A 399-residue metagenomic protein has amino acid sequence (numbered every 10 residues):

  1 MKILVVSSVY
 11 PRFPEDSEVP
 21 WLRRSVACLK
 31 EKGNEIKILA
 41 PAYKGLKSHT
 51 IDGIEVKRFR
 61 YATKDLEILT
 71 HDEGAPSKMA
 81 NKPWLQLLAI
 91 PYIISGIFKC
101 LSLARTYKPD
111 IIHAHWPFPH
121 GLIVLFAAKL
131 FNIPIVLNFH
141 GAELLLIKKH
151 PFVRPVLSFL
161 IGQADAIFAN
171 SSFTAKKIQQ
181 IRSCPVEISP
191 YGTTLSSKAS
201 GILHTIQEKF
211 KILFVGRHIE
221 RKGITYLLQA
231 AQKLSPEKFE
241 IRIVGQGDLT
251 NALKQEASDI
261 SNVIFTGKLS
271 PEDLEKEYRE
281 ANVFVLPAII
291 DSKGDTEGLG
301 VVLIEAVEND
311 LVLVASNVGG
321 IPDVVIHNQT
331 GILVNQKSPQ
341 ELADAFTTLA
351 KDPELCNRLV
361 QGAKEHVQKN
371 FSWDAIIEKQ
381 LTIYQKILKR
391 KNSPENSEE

Functional and structural regions predicted by a protein language model:
M1-R60, E398-E399: N-terminal subdomain of nucleotide-sugar transferases
P20, F210-K233, D248-N251, I332 (+3 more regions): A conserved mid-protein helix/loop that constitutes part of the nucleotide-sugar donor-binding site
K37-A40, K57-R58, L137, R154-S200 (+1 more regions): Donor nucleotide-sugar binding/catalytic pocket of nucleotide-sugar-dependent glycosyltransferases
N251-E275: Nucleotide-activated donor-binding/catalytic signature segment of Leloir-type glycosyltransferases, i.e., the conserved
R279-G294, L311: Acidic donor-binding loop of glycosyltransferase active sites
L303, E308, V312-A315, V325: Short hydrophobic beta-strand element within catalytic cores of glycosyltransferases and related nucleotide-activated
H327-N328, I332-P339, T348-E354: Conserved acidic donor-binding segment of nucleotide-sugar-dependent glycosyltransferases
E341, T348, L355-N370, K379-T382 (+1 more regions): A short, well-ordered alpha-helix in the C-terminal region of glycosyltransferases
